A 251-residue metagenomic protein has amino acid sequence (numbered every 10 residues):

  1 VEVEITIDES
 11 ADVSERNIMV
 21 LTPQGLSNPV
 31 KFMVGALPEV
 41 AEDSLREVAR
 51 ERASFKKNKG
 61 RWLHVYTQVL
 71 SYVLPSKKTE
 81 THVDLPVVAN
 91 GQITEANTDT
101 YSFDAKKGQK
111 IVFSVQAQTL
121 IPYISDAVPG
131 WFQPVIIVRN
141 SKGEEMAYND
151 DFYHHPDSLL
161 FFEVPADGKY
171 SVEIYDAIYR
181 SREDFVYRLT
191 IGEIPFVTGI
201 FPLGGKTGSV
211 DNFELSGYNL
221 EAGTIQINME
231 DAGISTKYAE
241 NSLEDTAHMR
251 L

Functional and structural regions predicted by a protein language model:
V1-P29, M33, L160: Ligand-binding face of N-terminal immunoglobulin V-set domains in extracellular IgSF glycoproteins
D8-S10, K56-G60, T246-L251: Short, intrinsically disordered, charge-balanced linker/junction segments flanking boundaries in proteins
P23, V34, D84-V186, T190-T236 (+1 more regions): Acidic, Ser/Thr/Pro-rich low-complexity intrinsically disordered segments
Q24, G60-H64, V73-K78, G91 (+2 more regions): Intrinsic-disorder/low-complexity loop/linker signature
L26-E39, M249-L251: Short beta-strand elements
F32-P86, E193-N212: Low-complexity, Pro/Ser/Thr- and charge-rich linker/hinge segments at domain boundaries
